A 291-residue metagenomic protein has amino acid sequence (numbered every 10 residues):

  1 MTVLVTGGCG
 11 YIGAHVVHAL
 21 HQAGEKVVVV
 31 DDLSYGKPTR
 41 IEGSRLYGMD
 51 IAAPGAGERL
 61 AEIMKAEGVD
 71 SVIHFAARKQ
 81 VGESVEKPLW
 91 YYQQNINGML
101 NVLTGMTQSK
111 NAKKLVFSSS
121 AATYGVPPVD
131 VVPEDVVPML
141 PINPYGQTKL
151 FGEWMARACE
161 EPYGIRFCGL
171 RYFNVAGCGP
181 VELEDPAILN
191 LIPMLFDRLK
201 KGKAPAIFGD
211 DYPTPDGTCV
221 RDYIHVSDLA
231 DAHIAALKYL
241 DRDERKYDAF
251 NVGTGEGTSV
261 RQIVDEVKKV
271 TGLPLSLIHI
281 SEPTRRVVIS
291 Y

Functional and structural regions predicted by a protein language model:
M1-V175: N-terminal Rossmann-like NAD(P)+-binding domain of SDR-like oxidoreductases, especially those catalyzing
T6, A176-G179, F208-R221, R242-T258 (+1 more regions): Glycine-rich Rossmann NAD(P)(H)-binding loop
H15, K87, G105, S109 (+3 more regions): Generic structural signal for alpha-helix termini and adjacent loop/cap motifs
Y92, I142-E153, D185-P193, D222-Y223 (+1 more regions): Short-chain dehydrogenase/reductase
A112, F167, G202, D231 (+2 more regions): Short secondary-structure junction motifs
V129-D130, R157-A235, E266-K268: NAD(P)-dependent short-chain dehydrogenase/reductase
L195-R198, A235-I278: Mid/C-terminal beta-alpha module of Rossmann-like enzyme folds, strongest in SDR-family dehydrogenases/epimerases
I278-Y291: Single conserved hydrophobic/aromatic residue that forms the stacking wall/gate of nucleotide- or nucleobase-binding
